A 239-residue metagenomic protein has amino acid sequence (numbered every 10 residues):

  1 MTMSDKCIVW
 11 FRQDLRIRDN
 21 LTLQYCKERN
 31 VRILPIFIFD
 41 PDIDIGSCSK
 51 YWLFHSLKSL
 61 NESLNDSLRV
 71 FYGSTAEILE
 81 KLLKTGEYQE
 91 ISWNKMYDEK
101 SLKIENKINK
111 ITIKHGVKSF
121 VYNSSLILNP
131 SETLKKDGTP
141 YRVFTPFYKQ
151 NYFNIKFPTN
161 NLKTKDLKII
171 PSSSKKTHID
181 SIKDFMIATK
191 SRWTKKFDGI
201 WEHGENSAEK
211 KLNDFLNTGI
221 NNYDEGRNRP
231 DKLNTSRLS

Functional and structural regions predicted by a protein language model:
T2-P158: Trp/Phe/Arg-rich N-terminal binding region typifying the photolyase-homology
K156-S239: Catalytic cores of enzymes that engage adenine nucleotides and/or redox cofactors via long glycine-rich, Lys/Arg/His
